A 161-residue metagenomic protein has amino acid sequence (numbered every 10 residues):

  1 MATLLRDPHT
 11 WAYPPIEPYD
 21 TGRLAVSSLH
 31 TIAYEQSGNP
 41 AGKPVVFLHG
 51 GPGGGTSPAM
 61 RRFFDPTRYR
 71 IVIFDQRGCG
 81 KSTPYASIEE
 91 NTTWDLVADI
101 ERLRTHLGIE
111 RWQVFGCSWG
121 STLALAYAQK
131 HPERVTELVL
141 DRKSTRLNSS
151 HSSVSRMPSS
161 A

Functional and structural regions predicted by a protein language model:
D7-Q36: N-terminal cap/lid segment of alpha/beta-hydrolase-fold proteins
V26-P84, T105: Conserved HGGG/HGGXW glycine-rich cap/lid loop of the alpha/beta-hydrolase fold
P84-V97: Catalytic nucleophile-loop/oxyanion-hole region of alpha/beta-hydrolase and closely related hydrolase-like folds
W94-W112: Conserved acidic catalytic loop of the alpha/beta-hydrolase fold
W112, G116-S118: Conserved alpha/beta-hydrolase "nucleophile elbow" surrounding the catalytic nucleophile
S121-P132: Short glycine-enriched nucleophile-adjacent loop and the immediately C-terminal alpha-helix near the catalytic center
E133-K143: A conserved short beta-strand
K143-S149: Conserved small/polar residues in nucleotide/adenosyl-binding loops
